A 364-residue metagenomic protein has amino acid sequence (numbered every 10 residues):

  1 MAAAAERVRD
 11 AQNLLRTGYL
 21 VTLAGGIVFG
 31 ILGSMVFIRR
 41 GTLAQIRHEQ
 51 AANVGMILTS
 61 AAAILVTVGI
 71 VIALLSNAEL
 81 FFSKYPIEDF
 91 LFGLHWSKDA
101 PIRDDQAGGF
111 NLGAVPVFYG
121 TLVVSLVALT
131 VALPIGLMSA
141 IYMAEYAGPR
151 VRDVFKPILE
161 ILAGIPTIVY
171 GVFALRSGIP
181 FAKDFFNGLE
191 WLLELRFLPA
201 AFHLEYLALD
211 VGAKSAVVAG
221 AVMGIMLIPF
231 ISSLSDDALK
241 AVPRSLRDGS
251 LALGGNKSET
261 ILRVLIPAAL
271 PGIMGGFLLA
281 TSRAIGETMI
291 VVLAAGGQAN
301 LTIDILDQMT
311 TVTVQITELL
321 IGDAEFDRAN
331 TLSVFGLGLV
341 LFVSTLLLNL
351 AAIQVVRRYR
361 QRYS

Functional and structural regions predicted by a protein language model:
M1-T59, S83-K84, E88-G108: Membrane-topology segments of multi-pass transport proteins
Q12-I31, L112-Y142: Transmembrane alpha-helix signature in integral membrane proteins
F37-Q45, A128-L159, I353-R358: Transmembrane-helix boundary motif in ABC transporter permease subunits
I72, P134-S139, I158, V169-V172 (+5 more regions): Membrane-embedded alpha-helices of multi-pass transport/permease systems
S76-V115, Y170-G224: Membrane-interfacial helix termini and adjacent extracytoplasmic/periplasmic loops of multi-pass transporters
D153, P157, I161-I165, S232-S235 (+3 more regions): Transmembrane alpha-helices
A200-V211, V291-F342: Interhelical loop and adjacent transmembrane-helix boundary motif in polytopic membrane transport permeases
D236-K240, R244, L251, I321-S364: C-terminal transmembrane helix and the adjacent membrane-cytosol boundary/short C-terminal tail of inner/organellar
